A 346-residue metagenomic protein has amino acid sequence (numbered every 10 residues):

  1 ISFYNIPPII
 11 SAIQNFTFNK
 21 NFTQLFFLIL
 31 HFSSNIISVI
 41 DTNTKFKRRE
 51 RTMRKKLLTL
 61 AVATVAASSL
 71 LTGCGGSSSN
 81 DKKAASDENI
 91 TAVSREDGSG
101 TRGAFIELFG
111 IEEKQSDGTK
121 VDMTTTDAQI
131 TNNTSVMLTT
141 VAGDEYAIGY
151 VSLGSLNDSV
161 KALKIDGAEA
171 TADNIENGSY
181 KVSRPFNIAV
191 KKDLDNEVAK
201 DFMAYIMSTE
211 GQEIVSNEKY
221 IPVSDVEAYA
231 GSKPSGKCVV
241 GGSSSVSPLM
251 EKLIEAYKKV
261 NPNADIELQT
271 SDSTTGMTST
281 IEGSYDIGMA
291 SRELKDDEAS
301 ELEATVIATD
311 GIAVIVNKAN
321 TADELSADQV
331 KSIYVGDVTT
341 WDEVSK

Functional and structural regions predicted by a protein language model:
S2, S11, S33-S34, S38 (+1 more regions): Serine residues within intrinsically disordered or low-complexity segments
P8, I13, N19-T23: Cationic, amphipathic, low-complexity segments that mediate targeting or membrane/lipid association
F18-T52: Short, Lys/Arg-enriched N-terminal segments with co-localized hydrophobic residues within the first ~10-30 amino acids
R49, V62, G75-G76: Intrinsically disordered, compositionally biased charged tails
T52-A61: Bacterial N-terminal signal peptides that target proteins for export
T64-S68: Alpha-helical transmembrane segments
S69-G73: C-terminal motif of bacterial Sec signal peptides marking the signal peptidase cleavage site
G75-K346: Exported/periplasmic ABC-transporter solute-binding proteins
